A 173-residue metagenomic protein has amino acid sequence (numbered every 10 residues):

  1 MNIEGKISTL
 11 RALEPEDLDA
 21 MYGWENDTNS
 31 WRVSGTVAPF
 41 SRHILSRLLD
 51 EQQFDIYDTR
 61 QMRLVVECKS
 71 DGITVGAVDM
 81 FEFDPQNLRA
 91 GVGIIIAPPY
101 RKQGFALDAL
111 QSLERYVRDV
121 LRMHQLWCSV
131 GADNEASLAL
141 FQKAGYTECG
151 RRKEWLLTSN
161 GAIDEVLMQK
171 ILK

Functional and structural regions predicted by a protein language model:
M1-S46: A short, well-structured alpha-helix characteristic of acyl/acetyltransferase catalytic modules
M1-S8, L13-L18, R63, S70-K173: Acyl-donor (CoA/ACP) binding surface of acyl/acetyltransferases
L18, N29-S30, F54-Y57, R122: Generic structural signal for secondary-structure transition and capping sites
R42-L48, C68, E135: Short, positively charged
L45-D50, C149-R151: Short Pro/Gly-enriched beta-strand edge/turn motifs at strand-loop
E51-Q52, Y116: Solvent-exposed, charged/polar functional surfaces in cytosolic regulatory/catalytic domains
Q52-V65: A short helix-loop-beta-strand connector motif used in the catalytic cores of GNAT acetyltransferases and, in some
